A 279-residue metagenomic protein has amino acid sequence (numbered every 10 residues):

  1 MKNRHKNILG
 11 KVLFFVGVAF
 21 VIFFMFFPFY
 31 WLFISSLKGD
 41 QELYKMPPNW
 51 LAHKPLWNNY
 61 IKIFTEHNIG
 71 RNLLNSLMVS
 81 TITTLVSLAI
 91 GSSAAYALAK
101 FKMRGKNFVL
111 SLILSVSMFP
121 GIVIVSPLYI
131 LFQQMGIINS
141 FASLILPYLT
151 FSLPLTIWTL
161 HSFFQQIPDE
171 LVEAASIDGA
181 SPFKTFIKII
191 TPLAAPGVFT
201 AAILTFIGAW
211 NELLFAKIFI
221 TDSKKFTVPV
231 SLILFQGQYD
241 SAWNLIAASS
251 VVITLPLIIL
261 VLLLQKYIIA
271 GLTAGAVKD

Functional and structural regions predicted by a protein language model:
K2-D279: A structural signal for multi-pass alpha-helical bundles of membrane permease subunits that mediate small-molecule
